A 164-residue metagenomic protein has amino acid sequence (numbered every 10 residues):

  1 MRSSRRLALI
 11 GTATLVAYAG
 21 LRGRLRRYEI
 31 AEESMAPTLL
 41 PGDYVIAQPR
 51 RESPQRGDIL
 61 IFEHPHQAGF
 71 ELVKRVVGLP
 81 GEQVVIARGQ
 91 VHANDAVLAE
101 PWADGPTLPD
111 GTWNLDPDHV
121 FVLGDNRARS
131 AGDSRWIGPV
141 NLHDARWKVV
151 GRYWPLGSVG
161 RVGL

Functional and structural regions predicted by a protein language model:
M1-L164: Extended hydrophobic leader/signal-anchor segments used for secretion and membrane insertion
